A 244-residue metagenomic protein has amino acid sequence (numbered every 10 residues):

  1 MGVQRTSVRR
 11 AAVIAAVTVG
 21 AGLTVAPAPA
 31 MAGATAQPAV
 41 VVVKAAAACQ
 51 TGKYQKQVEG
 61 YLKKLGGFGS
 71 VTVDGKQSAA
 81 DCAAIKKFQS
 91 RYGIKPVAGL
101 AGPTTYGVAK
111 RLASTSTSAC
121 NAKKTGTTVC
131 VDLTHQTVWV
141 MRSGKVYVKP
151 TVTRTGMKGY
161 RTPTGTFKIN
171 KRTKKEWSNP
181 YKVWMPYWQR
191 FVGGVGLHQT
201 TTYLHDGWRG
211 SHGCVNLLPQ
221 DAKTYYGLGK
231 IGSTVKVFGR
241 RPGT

Functional and structural regions predicted by a protein language model:
M1-T35: Secretory targeting and sorting signals
M31-A48: Low-complexity, acidic Ser/Thr/Pro-rich repeat tracts that form intrinsically disordered stalk/linker regions of very
G33-A34, K95, L112-G126, Y160-T166 (+1 more regions): Exported/periplasmic cell-wall-interacting domains
A46-V108: Short acidic, glycine/serine/threonine-rich helix-capping segments at coil-helix boundaries
A48-Q50, A83, A119-N121, V131 (+1 more regions): Sequence contexts marking disulfide-bonded cysteines in secreted/extracellular proteins
Q55, E59, C82, Y106 (+5 more regions): Extracytoplasmic/secreted envelope proteins and their assembly/folding machinery, especially bacterial periplasmic
G60-F68, K86-I94, K110-S114, S143-V146 (+3 more regions): Sec-exported extracytoplasmic/periplasmic mature domains
T115-K158: A structural motif detector for short, solvent-exposed N-terminal "entry" segments of globular domains
